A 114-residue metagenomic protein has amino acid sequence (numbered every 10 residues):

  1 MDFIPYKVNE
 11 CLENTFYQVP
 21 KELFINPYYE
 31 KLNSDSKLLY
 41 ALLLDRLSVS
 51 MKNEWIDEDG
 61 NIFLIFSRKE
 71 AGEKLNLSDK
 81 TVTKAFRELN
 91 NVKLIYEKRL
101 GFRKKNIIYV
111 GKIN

Functional and structural regions predicted by a protein language model:
M1-K69: Short recognition helix of helix-turn-helix/winged-helix DNA-binding domains
L47-V110: Winged helix-turn-helix DNA-binding recognition segment
